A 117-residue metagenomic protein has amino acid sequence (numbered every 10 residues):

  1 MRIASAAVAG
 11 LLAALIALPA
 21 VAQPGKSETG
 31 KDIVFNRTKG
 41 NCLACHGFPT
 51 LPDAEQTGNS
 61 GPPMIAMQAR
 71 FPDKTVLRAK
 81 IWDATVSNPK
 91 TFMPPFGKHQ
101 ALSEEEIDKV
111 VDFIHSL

Functional and structural regions predicted by a protein language model:
M1-S5: Positively charged n-region of N-terminal signal peptides that target proteins for export
A7-A17: Bacterial N-terminal signal peptides
L18-R37: Electrostatic cytochrome c docking/interface patches
F35, G47-W82, K98: Gly/Gly-Pro-rich "capping" loops immediately C-terminal to redox-active cysteine motifs in periplasmic/lumenal
R37-N41, P49, E106: Short pre-active-site segment immediately N-terminal to redox-active cysteine/selenocysteine motifs in thiol-based
L43, I65, P94: Cys/His/Pro-rich metal-binding microdomains
K80, V86, K98-L117: C-terminal capping alpha-helices of c-type cytochrome domains
